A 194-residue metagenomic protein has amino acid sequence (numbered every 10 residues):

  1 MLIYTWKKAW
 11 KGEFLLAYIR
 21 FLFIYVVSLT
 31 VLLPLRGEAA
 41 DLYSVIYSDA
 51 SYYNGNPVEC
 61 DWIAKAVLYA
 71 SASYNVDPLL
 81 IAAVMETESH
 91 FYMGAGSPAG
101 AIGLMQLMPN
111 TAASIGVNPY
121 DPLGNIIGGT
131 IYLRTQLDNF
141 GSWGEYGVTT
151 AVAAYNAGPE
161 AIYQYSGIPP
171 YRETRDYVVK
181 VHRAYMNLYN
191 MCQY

Functional and structural regions predicted by a protein language model:
W6-F23: Bacterial N-terminal signal peptides that target proteins for export
F21-L32: Bacterial N-terminal signal peptides
L32-E38: Membrane-interface motif at the C-terminal end of an N-terminal transmembrane signal
E38-Y194: Catalytic glycan-binding domains that act on GlcNAc-containing polysaccharides
